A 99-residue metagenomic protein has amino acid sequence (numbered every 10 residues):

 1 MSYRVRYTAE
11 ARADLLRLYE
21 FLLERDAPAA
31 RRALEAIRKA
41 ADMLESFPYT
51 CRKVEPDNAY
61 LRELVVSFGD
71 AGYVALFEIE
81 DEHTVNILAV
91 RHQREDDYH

Functional and structural regions predicted by a protein language model:
M1-R62: Basic, Lys/Arg-enriched alpha-helical interface segments
E63-S67: Short beta-strand segments that buttress and anchor functional surface loops
F68-H99: Enriched for short, Lys/Arg-rich terminal
